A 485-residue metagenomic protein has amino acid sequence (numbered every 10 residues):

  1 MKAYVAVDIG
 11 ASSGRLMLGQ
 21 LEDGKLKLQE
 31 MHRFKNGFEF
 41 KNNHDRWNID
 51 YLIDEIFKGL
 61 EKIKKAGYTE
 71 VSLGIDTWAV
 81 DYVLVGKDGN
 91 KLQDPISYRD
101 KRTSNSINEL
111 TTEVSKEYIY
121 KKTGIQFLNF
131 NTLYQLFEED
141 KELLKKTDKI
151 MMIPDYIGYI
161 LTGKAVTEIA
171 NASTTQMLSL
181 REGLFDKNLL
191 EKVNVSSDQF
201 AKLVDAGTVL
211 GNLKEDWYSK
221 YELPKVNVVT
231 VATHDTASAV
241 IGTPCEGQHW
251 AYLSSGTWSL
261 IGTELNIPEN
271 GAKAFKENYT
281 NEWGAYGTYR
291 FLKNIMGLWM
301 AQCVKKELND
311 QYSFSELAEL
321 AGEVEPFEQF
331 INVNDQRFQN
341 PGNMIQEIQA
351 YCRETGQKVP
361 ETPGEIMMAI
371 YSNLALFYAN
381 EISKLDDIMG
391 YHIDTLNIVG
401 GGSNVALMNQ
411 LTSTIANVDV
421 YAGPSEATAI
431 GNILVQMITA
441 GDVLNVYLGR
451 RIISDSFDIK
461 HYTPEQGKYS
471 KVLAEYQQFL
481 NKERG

Functional and structural regions predicted by a protein language model:
M1-Q93, K146, Y218-V228, A416-V418 (+1 more regions): N-terminal glycine/serine-rich phosphate-binding loop of ATP-dependent small-molecule kinases, especially carbohydrate
A6, L18, T111-T123, F137-M152 (+10 more regions): Active-site core segments that coordinate phosphate-bearing ligands/cofactors across diverse enzyme families
K41, E61-S97, Q126-F130, G158-S179 (+1 more regions): Short beta-strand-loop/turn "lid" adjacent to the catalytic site in phosphate-handling enzymes
Y51-K64, E182-N188, F377-K384: Short, well-ordered amphipathic alpha-helical segments that serve as non-catalytic structural scaffolds within diverse
T69-T77, K149, K202, Y391-G400: Short glycine-rich phosphate-binding loop at a beta-alpha junction
D76-D81, A206, S255-W258, T395-S403: Glycine-rich beta-strand-to-loop/alpha-helix junction loops that act as flexible
D100: Carbohydrate-associated surface elements
N131-F137: A charged, well-structured terminal subsegment
